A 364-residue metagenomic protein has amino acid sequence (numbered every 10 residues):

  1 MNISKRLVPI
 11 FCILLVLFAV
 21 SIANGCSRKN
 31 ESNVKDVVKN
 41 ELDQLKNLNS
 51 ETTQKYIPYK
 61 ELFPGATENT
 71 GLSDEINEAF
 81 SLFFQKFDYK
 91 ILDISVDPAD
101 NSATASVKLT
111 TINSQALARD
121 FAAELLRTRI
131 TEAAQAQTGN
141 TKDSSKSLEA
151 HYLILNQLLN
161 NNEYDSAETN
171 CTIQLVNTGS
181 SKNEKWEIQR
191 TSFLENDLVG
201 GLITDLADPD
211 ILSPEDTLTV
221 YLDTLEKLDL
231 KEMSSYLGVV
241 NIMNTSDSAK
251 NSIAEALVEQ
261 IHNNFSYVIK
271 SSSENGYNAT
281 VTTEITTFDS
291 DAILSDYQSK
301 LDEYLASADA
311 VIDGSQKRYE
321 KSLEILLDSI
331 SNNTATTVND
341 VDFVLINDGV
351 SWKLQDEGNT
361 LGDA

Functional and structural regions predicted by a protein language model:
I3-K29: Sec-dependent N-terminal signal peptides of Gram-positive bacterial secreted proteins and lipoproteins
R6, A23, N101, R190-F193 (+3 more regions): Intrinsically disordered, low-complexity segments enriched in small/polar residues
R28-L82, K86, V199-I269, S273 (+1 more regions): Core segments of small alpha/beta cavity-forming domains
N33-V37, T52-T53, Y59, V96-T104 (+3 more regions): Solvent-exposed, well-ordered amphipathic alpha-helical segments that flank/support binding or catalytic loops
D74-L158, S252-S329: Surface-exposed, charged secondary-structure patches
A123-A207, E303-K317, S329-A364: Short beta-strand edge/turn micro-motifs at domain boundaries
